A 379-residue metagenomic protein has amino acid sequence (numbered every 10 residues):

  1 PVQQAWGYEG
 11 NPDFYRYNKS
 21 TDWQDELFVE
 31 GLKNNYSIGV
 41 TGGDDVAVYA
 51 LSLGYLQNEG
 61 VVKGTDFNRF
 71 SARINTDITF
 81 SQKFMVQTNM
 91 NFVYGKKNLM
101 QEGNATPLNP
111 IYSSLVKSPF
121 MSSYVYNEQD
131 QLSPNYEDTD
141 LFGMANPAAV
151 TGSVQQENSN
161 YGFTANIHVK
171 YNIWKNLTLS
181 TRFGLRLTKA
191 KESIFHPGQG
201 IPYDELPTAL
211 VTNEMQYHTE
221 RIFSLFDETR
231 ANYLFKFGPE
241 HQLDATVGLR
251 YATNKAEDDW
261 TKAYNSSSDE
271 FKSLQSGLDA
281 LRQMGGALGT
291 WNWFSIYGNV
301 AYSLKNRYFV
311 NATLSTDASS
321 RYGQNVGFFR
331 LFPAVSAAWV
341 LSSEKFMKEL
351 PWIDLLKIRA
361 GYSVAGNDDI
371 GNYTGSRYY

Functional and structural regions predicted by a protein language model:
P1-T21, G60-F67, S71, N75-G162 (+3 more regions): Surface-exposed loop/interface segments of Gram-negative outer-membrane beta-barrel transport/assembly proteins
L27, N35-Q57, V61, R73-T79 (+3 more regions): Predominantly transmembrane beta-strands of Gram-negative outer membrane beta-barrel pores used for transport
L27-G31, L288-G289: Short Gly/Pro-enriched turn/cap motifs at secondary-structure boundaries
Y36-G42, F294-L304: Structured alpha-helical segments in the cores of large, soluble enzyme domains
I38, A72-I74, A165-I167, T229-A231 (+4 more regions): Membrane-embedded beta-strands of outer-membrane beta-barrel proteins, especially the hydrophobic/small aromatic
Y49, G298-L314: Short, contiguous hydrophobic alpha-helices characteristic of membrane insertion segments
L53-E59, V310-S320: Transmembrane beta-strand segments that form the barrel wall of outer-membrane beta-barrel proteins
V326-P333: Short turn/helix-capping motifs enriched in Asx and small/polar residues
